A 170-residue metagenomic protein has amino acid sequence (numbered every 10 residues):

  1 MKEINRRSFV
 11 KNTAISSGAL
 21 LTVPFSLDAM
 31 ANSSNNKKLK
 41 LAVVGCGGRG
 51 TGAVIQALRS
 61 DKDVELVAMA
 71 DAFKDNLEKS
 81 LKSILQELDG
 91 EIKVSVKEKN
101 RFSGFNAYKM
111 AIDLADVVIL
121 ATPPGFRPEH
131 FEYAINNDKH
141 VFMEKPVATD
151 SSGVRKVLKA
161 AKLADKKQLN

Functional and structural regions predicted by a protein language model:
M1-K139, K156-Q168: N-terminal glycine-/serine-/threonine-rich beta1-alpha1-beta2 phosphate-ribose binding loop of Rossmann-like
D75-N76, A148-S152: Short gly/pro/ser/thr-enriched loop/turn and capping motifs at secondary-structure boundaries
N137-D150: ADP-ribose/adenylate-binding Rossmann-like module
